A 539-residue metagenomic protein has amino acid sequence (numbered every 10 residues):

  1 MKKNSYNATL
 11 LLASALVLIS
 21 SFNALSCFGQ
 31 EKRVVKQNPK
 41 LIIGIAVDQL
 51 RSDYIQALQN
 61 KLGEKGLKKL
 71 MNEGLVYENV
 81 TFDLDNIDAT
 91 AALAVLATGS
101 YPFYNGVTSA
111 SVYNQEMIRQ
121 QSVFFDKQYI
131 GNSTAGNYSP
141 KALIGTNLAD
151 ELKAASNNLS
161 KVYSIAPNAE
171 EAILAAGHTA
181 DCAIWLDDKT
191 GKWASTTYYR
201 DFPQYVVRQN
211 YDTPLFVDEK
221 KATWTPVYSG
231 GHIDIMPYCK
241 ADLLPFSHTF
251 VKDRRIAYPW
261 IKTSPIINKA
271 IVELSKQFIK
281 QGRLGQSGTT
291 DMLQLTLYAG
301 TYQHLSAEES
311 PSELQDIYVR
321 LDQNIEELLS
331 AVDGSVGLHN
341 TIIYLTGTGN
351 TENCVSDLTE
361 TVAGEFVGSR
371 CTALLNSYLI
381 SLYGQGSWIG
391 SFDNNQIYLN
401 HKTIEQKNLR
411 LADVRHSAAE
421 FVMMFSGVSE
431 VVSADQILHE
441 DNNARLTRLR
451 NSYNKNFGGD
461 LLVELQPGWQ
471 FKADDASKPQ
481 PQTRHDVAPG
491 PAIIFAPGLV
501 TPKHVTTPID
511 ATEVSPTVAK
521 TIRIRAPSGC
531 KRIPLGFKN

Functional and structural regions predicted by a protein language model:
M1-V34: Bacterial Sec-dependent N-terminal signal peptides
P39-R51, L70, L96, L152 (+7 more regions): Beta-strand elements within well-structured catalytic alpha/beta cores of enzymes that handle phosphate/sulfate esters
R51-A57, V80-D83, T134-P140, Y258-P265 (+5 more regions): Second-shell loop/turn segments in exported
I55-Y104, K161-I165: Short, structured active-site-proximal loop/turn typified by the sulfatase FGly-forming signature C/S-X-P-X-R
E78, D88, A110-G136, G145 (+7 more regions): Secreted, luminal/periplasmic, and some membrane-associated catalytic domains that remodel anionic oxygen-ester
E78-A97, S164-I173, T296-Y298, G347-G349 (+1 more regions): Short, solvent-exposed turn/loop segments enriched in Gly/Ser/Thr/Pro and often Arg
Y101, V107-T289, Y298-L305, S426: His/Asp/Glu-rich, glycine-adjacent segments that coordinate divalent cations and/or stabilize oxyanion chemistry on
R370-A412, P479-I522, F537-N539: Substrate-binding rim/cap in mid-to-C-terminal beta-strand-loop elements of soluble/periplasmic
